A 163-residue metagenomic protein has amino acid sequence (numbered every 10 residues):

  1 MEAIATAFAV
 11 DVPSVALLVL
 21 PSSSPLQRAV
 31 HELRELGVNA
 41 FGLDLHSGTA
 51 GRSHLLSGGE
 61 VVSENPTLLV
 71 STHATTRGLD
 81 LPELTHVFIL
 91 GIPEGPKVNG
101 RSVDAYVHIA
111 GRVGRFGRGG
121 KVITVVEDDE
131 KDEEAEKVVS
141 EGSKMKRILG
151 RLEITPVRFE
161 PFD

Functional and structural regions predicted by a protein language model:
M1-E2, S23-V30, T49-S53, L81 (+3 more regions): Amphipathic alpha-helical transducer elements in NTP-driven molecular machines
M1-V38: Conserved interdomain hinge at the start of the Helicase C-terminal
F8-V12, E35-L36, G58-E64, G78-L81 (+1 more regions): Conserved catalytic network of the ASCE P-loop NTPase/AAA+ motor domain
V12-S14, L36-N39, P82-T85, G117-V122 (+1 more regions): Short glycine-/polar-rich loops that comprise or flank the Walker A/P-loop and associated switch/sensor motifs
L20-S24, A40-S53, T72-R77: Conserved helicase motor
T49-L69: Conserved motor-coupling elements within RecA-like helicase/translocase cores
S63-L90, G95-N99, A105-G120: SF2 helicase motor core recognition
A105, A110-F162: Conserved segment of the helicase C-terminal RecA-like domain
